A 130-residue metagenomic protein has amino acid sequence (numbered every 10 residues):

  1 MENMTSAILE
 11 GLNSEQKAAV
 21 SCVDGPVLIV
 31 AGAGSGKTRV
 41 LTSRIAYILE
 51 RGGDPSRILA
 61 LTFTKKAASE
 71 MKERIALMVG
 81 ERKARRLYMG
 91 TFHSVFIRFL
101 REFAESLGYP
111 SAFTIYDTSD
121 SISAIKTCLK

Functional and structural regions predicted by a protein language model:
M1-P110, I115: P-loop NTPase Walker
S119-K130: Coupling/switch/interface segments within P-loop NTPase motor domains and analogous charged loops in nucleic-acid
